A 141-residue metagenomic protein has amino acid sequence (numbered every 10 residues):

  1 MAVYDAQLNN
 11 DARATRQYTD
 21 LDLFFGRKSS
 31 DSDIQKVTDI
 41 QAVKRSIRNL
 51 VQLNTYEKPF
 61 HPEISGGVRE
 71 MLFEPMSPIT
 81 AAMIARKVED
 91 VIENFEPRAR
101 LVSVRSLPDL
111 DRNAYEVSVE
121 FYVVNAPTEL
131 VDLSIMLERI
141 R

Functional and structural regions predicted by a protein language model:
M1-R86, D90, V102, L107-R141: Immediate N-terminus of the mature polypeptide
E93-L101: Short secondary-structure junctions
